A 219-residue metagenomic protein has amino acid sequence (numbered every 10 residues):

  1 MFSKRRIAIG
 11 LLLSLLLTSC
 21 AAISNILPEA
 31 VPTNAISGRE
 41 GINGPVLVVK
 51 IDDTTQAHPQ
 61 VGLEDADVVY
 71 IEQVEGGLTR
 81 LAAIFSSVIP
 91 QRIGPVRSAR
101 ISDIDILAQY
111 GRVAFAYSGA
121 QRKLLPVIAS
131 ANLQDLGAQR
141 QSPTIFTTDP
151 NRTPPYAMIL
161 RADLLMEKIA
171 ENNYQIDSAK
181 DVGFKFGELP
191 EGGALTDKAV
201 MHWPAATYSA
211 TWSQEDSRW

Functional and structural regions predicted by a protein language model:
M1-I9: Bacterial N-terminal signal peptides that target proteins for export
L16-S19: C-terminal motif of bacterial Sec signal peptides marking the signal peptidase cleavage site
A21-I23: Extracytoplasmic/periplasmic terminal helices and flexible tails
N25-V68, E75-W219: A surface/extracellular/periplasmic glyco- and lipid-processing/surface-interacting theme
